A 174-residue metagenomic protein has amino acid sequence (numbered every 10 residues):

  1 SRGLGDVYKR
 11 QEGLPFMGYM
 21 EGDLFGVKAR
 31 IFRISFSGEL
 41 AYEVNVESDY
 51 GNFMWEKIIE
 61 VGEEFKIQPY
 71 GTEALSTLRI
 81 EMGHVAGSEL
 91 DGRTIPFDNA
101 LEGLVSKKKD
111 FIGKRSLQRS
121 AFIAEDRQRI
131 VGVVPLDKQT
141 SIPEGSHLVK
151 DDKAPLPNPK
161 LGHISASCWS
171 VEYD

Functional and structural regions predicted by a protein language model:
S1-D174: Conserved, structured C-terminal
